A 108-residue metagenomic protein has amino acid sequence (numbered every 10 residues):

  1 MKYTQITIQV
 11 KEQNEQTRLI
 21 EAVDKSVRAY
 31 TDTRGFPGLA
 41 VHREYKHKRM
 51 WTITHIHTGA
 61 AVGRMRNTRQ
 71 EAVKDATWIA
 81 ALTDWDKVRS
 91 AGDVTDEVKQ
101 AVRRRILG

Functional and structural regions predicted by a protein language model:
M1-K2, R104-G108: Short intrinsically disordered terminal tails
M1-R34: Negatively charged, low-complexity tracts enriched in Asp/Glu with abundant Ser/Thr
A22-V23, H47-M50: Short, surface-exposed coil-to-beta transition loops
H42-K46: Short beta-strand micro-motifs enriched in acidic
I56-Q70: A short, exposed loop/beta-hairpin motif centered on an aromatic-Gly-Thr core
R66-D84: A short, charged, amphipathic alpha-helix used as a generic interaction element across diverse proteins
A76, W85-A101: Anionic, Ser/Thr-rich low-complexity intrinsically disordered regions
